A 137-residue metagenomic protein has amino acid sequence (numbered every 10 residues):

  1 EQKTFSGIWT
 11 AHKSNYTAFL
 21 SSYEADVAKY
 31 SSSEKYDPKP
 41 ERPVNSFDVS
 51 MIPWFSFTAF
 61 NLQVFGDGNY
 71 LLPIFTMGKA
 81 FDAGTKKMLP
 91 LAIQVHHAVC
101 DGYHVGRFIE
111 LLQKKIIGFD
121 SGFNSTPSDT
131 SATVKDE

Functional and structural regions predicted by a protein language model:
E1-W54: Helical lid/core segments from catalytic subdomains that handle acyl or acyl-like groups
S6-T17, A25, K29, N69-F123: Active-site-proximal acidic secondary-structure segment that organizes catalysis
S32-E34, F60-L62, I93: Sparse, context-dependent recognition of short Cys/His-centered cofactor- or disulfide-binding micro-motifs
D37, V44-M88: Flexible, Gly/Pro-enriched loop and linker segments at secondary-structure and domain junctions
Q63, I117-G118, N124, T130-S131 (+1 more regions): Extended, composition-driven regions rather than compact fold-specific motifs
